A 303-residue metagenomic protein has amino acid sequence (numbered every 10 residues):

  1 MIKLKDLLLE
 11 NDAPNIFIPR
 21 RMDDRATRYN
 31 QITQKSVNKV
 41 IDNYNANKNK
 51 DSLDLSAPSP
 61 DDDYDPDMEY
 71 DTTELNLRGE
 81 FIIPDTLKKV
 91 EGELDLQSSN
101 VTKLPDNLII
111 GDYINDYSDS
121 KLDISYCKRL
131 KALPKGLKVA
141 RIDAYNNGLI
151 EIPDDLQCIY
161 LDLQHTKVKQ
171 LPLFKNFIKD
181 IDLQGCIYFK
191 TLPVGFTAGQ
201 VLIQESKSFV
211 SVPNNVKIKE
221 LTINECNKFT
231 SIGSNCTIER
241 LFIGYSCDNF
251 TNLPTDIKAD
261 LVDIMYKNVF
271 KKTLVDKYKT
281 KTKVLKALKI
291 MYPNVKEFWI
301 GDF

Functional and structural regions predicted by a protein language model:
M1-K3: A signal for long, low-complexity, Ser/Thr/Asn-enriched, surface-exposed stalk/shaft and domain-boundary segments
K5-D95, L261, N268-F303: N-terminal capping/linker segments that flank leucine-rich repeat
F17-I18, M22-R25, K135-K138, N176 (+2 more regions): Intrinsically disordered, low-complexity regions enriched in serine, threonine, proline and polar/charged residues
D42, D106, K135: Replace "anionic and nucleotidyl ligands
L55, L75-F81, G92-V101, I110-R129 (+8 more regions): Concave beta-strand-loop units of leucine-rich repeat
I83, V90, L104, L133 (+6 more regions): Canonical leucine-rich repeat
